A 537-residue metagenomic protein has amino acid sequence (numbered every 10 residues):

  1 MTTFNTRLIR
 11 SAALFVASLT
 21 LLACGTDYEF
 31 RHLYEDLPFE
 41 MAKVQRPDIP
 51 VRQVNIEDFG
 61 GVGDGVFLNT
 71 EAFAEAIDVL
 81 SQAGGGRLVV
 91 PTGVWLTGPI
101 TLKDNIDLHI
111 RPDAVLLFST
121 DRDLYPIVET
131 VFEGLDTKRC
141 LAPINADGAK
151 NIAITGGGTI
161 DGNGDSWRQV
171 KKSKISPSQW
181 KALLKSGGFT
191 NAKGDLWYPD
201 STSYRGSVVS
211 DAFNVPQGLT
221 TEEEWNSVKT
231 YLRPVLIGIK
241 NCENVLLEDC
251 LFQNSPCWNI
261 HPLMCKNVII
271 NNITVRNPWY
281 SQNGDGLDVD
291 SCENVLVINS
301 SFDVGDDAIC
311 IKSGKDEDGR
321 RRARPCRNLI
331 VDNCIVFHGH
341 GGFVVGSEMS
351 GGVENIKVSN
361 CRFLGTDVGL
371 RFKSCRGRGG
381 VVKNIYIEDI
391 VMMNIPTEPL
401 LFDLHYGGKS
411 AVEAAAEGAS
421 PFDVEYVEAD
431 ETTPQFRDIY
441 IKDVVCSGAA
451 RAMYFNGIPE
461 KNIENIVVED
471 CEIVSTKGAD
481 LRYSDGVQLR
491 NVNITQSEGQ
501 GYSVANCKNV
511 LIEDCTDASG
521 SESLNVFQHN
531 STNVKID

Functional and structural regions predicted by a protein language model:
T3-A13, T20-V89, V94-D107, R111-N241 (+11 more regions): Extracellular "leader-to-stem" segments immediately downstream of a signal peptide or signal-anchor in secreted/lumenal
V62-D64, D316-R320, G351-G352, R378: Short, small-residue-enriched loops and turns at beta-alpha junctions that line or gate enzyme active sites
G85, P99, S119-T120, C140 (+13 more regions): Short glycine/acidic-rich loop motifs that flank beta-strands on beta-rich extracellular proteins
V94, M264, T274, S313-K315 (+4 more regions): Active-site-proximal loop/turn and secondary-structure-junction residues that shape catalytic pockets, frequently
I100-H109, L263, G351, G379-G380: Short, surface-exposed basic-aromatic patches at helix termini and helix-loop junctions that form
P112-D113, K150-G158, E243-Q253, K266-P278 (+11 more regions): Right-handed parallel beta-helix
M349, G369-D389, N394-D537: Extracellular beta-rich repeat passengers
